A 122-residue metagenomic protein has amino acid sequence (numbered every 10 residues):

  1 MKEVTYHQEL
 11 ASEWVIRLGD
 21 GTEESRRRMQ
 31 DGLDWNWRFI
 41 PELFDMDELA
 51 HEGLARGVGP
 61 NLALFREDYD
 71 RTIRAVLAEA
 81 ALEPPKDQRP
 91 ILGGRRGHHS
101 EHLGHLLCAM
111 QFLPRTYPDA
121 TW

Functional and structural regions predicted by a protein language model:
M1-Q8, G32-W37: Alpha-helical membrane segments in multi-pass integral membrane proteins
E3, G21, S25-G32: Alpha-helix N-cap/loop-to-helix boundary motif
E3-G21: Active-site-proximal binding-pocket segments
R27-W122: Extended, helix-rich structural scaffolds rather than catalytic motifs
